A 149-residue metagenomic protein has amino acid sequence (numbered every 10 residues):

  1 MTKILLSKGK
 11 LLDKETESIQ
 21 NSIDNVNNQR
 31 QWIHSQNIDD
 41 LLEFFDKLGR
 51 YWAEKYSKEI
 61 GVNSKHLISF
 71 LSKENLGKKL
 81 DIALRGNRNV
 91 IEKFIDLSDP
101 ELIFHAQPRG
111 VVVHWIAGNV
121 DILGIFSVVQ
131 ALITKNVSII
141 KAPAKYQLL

Functional and structural regions predicted by a protein language model:
M1-Q107: N-terminal Rossmann-like NAD(P)+-binding subdomain of aldehyde/semialdehyde dehydrogenases
E92-L149: Conserved small-residue-rich beta-alpha loop and adjacent elements that most often cradle the phosphate/pyrophosphate
